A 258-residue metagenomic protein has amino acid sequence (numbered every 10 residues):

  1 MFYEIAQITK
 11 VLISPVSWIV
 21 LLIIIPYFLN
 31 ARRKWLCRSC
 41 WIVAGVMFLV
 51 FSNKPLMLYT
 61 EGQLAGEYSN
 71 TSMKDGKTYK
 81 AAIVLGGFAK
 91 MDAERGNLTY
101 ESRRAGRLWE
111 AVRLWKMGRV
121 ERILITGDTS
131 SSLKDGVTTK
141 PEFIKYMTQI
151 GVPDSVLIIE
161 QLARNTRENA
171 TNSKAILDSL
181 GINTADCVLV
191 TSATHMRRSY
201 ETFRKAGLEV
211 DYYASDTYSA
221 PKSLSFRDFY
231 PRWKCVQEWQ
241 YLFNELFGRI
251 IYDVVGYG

Functional and structural regions predicted by a protein language model:
M1-L29: Membrane-embedded alpha-helical segments of integral membrane proteins
M1-T9, L56, T60-L64, W239 (+2 more regions): Hydrophobic alpha-helical segments of integral membrane proteins, encompassing both true transmembrane helices
Q7-K10, A31-W41: Membrane-water interface of alpha-helical transmembrane segments
V11-W18, G45-L49, T148: Hydrophobic alpha-helical membrane-embedded or membrane-associated segments
I25-K34, S52: Structural signal for the C-terminal ends of transmembrane alpha-helices and the immediately following loop
S39-N53: Hydrophobic membrane-insertion alpha-helices, especially the h-region of bacterial N-terminal signal peptides
V50-R232: A structural signal for short, hydrophobic/glycine-enriched beta-strand patches
Y218-R227, C235-G258: Extracytoplasmic/luminal low-complexity segments enriched in Pro/Gly and acidic/polar residues that act as flexible
